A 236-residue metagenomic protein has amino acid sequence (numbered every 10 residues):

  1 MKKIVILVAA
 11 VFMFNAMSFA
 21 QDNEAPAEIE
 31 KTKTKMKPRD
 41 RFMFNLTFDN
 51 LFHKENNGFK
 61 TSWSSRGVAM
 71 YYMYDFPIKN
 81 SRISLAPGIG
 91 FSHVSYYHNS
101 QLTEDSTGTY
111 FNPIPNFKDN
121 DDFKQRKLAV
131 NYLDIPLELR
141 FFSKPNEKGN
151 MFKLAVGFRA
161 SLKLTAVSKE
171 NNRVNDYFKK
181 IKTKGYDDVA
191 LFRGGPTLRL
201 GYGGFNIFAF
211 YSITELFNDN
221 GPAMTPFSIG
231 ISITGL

Functional and structural regions predicted by a protein language model:
M1-M36: Cleavable N-terminal export/targeting peptides
E28-D40, P77-S84, K144-F152, V167: Short loop/turn motifs that connect adjacent beta-strands in outer-membrane beta-barrel proteins
K31, K182-L236: Predominantly the C-terminal beta-signal and adjacent terminal strand-loop region of outer-membrane beta-barrel
P38-D40, S62-V68, A129-I135, N150 (+3 more regions): Residues that define the transmembrane beta-barrel architecture of outer-membrane proteins
D49-L51, S92-Y96, F142, S161-T165 (+2 more regions): Structural signature of outer-membrane beta-barrel domains
N50-Y71, D188, F217: Surface-exposed strand-loop-strand hairpins of Gram-negative outer-membrane beta-barrel proteins
N57-W63, Y97-G108, N112-V130, K163-V174 (+1 more regions): Extracellular/periplasm-exposed beta-strand and loop segments of Gram-negative cell-envelope proteins, dominated by
M70-F76, I89-F91, I135-F141, V156-A160 (+3 more regions): Residues on the lipid-exposed face of transmembrane beta-strands in outer-membrane beta-barrel proteins
